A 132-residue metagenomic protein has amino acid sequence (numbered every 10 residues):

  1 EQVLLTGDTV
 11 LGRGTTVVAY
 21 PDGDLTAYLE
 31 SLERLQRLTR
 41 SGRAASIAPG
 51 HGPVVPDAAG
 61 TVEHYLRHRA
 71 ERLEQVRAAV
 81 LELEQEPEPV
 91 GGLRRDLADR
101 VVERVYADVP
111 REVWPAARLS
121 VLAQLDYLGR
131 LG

Functional and structural regions predicted by a protein language model:
E1-A79: Metallo-beta-lactamase
A79-G132: C-terminal regulatory/interaction regions
